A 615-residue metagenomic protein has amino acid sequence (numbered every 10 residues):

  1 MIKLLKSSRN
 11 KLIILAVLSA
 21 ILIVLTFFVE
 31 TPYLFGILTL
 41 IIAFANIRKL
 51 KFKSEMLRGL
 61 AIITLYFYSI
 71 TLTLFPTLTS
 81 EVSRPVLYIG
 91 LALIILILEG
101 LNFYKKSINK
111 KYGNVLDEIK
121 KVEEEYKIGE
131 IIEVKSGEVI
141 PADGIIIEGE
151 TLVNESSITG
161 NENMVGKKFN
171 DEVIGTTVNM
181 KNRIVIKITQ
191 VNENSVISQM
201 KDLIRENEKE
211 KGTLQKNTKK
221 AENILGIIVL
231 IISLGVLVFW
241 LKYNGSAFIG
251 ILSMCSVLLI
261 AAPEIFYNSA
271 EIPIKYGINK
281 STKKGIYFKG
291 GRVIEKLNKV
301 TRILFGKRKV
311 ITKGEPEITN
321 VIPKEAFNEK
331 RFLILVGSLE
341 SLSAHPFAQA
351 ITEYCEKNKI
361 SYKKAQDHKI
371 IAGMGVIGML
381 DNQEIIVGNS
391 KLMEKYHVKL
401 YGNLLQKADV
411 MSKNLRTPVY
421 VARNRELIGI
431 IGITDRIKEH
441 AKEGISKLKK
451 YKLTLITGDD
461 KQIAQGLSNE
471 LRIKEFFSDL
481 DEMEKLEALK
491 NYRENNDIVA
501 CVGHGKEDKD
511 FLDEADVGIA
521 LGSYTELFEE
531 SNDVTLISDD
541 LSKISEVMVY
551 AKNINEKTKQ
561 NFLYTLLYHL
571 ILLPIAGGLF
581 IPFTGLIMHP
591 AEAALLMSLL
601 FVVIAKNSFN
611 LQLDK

Functional and structural regions predicted by a protein language model:
M1-I119, K391, M588, K606-F609 (+1 more regions): Transmembrane helix-loop-helix hairpins at the membrane interface
I2, I21-P32, A45-F52, I63-G90 (+3 more regions): Helix-interface capping motifs at the ends of transmembrane segments in multi-pass membrane proteins
I2-I14, V24-E30, A43, F67 (+5 more regions): Membrane-embedded alpha-helical bundles of multi-pass transporters
I2-L18, N46-L65, K201-S233, L241 (+5 more regions): Soluble-to-membrane junctions at the N-terminal ends of transmembrane alpha-helices in multi-pass ion-transporting
F103-I197, L214, L342-Y354, G458 (+2 more regions): Conserved actuator
D117-E124, A262-L339, Y492, F511: Conserved catalytic phosphorylation-site environment of P-type ATPases
R205, K211, I322-A372, E394-D409: ATP-binding catalytic core of ATPases
L380-N382, L415, R423-Q560, Y568: Conserved ATP-binding TGD loop and adjacent catalytic N/P-domain core of P-type ATPases
